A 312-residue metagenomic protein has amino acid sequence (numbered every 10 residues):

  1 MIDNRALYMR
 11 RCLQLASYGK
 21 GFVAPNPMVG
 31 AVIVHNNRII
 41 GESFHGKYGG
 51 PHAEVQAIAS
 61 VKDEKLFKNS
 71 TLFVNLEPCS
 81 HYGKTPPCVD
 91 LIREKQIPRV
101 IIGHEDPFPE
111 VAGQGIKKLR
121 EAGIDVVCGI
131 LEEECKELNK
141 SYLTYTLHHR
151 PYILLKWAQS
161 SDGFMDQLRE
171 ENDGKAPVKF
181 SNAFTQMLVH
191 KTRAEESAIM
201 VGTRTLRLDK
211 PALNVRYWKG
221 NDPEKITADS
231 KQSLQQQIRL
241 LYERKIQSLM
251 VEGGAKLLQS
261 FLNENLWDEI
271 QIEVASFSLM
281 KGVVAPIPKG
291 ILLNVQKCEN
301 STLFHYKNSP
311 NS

Functional and structural regions predicted by a protein language model:
M1-P27, E42, V61-K62, L66 (+2 more regions): Enzymes that bind and transform nitrogen-containing heteroaromatic metabolites
V23-N37: N-terminal glycine-rich anion-binding loops that anchor highly charged ligand groups
I33-C135, S260-L262: Zn2+-dependent cytidine deaminase-like catalytic core
T85, A112-G115, N139-K140, M165-E170 (+1 more regions): Short acidic, glycine/serine/threonine-rich loops at helix termini
E137-T146: Histidine/acidic-residue-rich, glycine-tolerant segments that coordinate divalent metal ions
